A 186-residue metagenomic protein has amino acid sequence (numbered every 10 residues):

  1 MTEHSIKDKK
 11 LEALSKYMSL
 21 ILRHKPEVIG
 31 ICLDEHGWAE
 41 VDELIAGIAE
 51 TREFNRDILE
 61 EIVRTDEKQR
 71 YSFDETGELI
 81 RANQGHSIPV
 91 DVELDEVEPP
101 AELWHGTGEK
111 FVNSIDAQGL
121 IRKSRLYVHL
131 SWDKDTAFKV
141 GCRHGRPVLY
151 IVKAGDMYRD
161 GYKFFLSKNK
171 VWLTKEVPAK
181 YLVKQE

Functional and structural regions predicted by a protein language model:
T2-V128, W132-E186: Conserved NAD+-utilizing ADP-ribose enzyme module
